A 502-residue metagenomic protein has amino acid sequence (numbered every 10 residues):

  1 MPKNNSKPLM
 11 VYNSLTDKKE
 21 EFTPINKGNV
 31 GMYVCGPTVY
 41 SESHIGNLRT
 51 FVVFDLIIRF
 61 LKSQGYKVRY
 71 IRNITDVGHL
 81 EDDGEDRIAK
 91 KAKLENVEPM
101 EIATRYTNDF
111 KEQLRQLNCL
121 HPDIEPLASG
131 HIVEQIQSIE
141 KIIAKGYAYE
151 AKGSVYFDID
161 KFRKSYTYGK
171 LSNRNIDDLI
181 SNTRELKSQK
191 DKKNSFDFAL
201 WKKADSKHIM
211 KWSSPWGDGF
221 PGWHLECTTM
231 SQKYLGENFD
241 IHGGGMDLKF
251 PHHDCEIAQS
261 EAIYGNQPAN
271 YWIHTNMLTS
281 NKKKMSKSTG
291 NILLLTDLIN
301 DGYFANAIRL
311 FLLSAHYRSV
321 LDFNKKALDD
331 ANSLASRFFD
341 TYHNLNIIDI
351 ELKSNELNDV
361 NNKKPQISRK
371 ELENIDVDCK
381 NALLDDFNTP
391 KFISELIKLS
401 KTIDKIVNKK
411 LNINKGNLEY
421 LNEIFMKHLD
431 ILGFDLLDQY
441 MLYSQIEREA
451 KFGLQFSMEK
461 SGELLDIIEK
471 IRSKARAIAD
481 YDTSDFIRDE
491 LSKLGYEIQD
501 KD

Functional and structural regions predicted by a protein language model:
M1-Y40, D55, E112, V133-I347: Alpha-helical recognition segments enriched in aromatics with Gly/Pro capping that present substrate-recognition
T16-K19, I25-N118, S138, I498-D500: N-terminal, positively charged nucleic-acid-binding surface of large information/translation enzymes
I71-V77, R105-F110, L120-Q135, G153-F162: Short, glycine/charge-rich beta-strand/loop segments that flank catalytic centers and engage negatively charged groups
A92-E98, D123-S129, G245: The substrate-binding groove and active-site-proximal loops of carbohydrate-active enzymes, especially glycoside
I292-D502: Structural preference for alpha-helix termini/caps and helix-kink/transition segments
